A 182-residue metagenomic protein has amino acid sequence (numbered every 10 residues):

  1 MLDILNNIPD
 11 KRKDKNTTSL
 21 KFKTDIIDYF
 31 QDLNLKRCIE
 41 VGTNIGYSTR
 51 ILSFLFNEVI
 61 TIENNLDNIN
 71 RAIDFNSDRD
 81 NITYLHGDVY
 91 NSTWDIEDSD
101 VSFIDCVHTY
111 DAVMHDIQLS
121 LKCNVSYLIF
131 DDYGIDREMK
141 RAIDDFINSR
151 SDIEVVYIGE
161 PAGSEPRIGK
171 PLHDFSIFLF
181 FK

Functional and structural regions predicted by a protein language model:
M1-F103, V107-K182: A short alpha-helical cap/connector motif
